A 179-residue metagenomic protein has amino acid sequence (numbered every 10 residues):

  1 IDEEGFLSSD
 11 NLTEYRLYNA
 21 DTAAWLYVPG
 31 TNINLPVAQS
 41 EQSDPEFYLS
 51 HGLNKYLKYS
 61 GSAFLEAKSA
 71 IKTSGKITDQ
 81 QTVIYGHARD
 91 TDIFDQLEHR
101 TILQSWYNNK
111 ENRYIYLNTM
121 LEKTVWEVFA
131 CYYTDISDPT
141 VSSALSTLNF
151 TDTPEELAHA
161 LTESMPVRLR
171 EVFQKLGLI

Functional and structural regions predicted by a protein language model:
I1-I179: Solvent-exposed, non-transmembrane regions of membrane-associated and secreted proteins
